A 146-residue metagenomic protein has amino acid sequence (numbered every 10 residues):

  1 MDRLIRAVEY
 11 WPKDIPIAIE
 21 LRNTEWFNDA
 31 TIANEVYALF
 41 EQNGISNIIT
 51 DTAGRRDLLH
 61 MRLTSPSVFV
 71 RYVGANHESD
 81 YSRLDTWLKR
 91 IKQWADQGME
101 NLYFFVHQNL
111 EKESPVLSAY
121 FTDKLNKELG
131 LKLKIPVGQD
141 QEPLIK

Functional and structural regions predicted by a protein language model:
M1-K146: Residues lining hydrophobic/aromatic ligand-binding pockets adjacent to catalytic sites
